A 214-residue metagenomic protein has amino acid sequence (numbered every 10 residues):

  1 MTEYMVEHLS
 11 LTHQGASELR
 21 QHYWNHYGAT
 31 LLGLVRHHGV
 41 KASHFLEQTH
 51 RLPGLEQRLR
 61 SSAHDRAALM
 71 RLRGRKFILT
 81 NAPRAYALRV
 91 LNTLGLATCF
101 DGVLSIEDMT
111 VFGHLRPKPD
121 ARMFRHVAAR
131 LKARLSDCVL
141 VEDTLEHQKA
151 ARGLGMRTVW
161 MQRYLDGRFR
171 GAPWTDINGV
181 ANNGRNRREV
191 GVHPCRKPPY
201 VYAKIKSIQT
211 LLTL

Functional and structural regions predicted by a protein language model:
M1-A63, A85: N-terminal helical cap/lid subdomain that shapes the substrate entry/recognition surface in HAD-like hydrolases
V6, V35, L55, F77 (+3 more regions): Short, flexible active-site loop motifs that bind/organize anionic cofactors or intermediates
L11, V40, G74, A133 (+1 more regions): Short glycine/serine/threonine/alanine-rich loop segments
H44-L59, D65-L94, G102-M109: Substrate-recognition element of Asp-dependent hydrolases with the DxDx(T/V) motif
A63-H64, R122: Short, conserved clusters of charged catalytic residues that mark active-site and nucleotide-handling motifs
M70, R84, L88-L214: Asp-based, Mg2+/Mn2+-dependent phosphohydrolase catalytic module
